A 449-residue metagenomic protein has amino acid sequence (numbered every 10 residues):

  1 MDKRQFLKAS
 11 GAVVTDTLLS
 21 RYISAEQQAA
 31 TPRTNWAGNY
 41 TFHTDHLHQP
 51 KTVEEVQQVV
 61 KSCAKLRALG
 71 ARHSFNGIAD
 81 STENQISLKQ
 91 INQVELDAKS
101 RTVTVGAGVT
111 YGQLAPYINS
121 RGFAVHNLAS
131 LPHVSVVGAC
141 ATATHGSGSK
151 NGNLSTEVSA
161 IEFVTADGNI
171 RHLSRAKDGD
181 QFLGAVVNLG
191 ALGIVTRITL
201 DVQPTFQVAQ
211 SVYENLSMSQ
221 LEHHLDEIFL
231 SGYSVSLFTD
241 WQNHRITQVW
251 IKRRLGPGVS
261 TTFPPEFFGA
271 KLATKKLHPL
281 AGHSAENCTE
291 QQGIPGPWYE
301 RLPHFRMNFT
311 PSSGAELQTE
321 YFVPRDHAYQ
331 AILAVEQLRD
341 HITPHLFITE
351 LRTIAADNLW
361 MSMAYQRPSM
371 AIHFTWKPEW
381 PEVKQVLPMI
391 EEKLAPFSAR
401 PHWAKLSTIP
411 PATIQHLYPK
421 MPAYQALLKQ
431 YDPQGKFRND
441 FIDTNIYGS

Functional and structural regions predicted by a protein language model:
D2-S449: Noncatalytic alpha-helical scaffold of FAD-dependent oxidoreductases
